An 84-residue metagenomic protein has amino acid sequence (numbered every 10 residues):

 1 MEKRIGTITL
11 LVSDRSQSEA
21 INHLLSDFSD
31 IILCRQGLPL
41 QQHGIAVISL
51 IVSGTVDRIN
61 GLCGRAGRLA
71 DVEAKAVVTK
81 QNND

Functional and structural regions predicted by a protein language model:
M1-D84: Long, contiguous binding/interaction regions
